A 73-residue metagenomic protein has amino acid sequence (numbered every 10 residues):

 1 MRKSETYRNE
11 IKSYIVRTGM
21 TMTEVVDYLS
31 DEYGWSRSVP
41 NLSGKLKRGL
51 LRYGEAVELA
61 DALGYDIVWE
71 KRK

Functional and structural regions predicted by a protein language model:
M1-M22, Y28: A short, Lys/Arg-rich alpha-helix, primarily the initiator
V16, S30-S36, E70: Catalytic phosphate/metal-binding cores of nucleic-acid and nucleotide-processing enzymes, i.e., regions that mediate
D27, D31, D61: Alpha-helical residues within the helix-turn-helix
E32-L51: Recognition helix of helix-turn-helix/homeodomain-like DNA-binding domains that insert into the DNA major groove
Y53-V68: DNA major-groove recognition helix of helix-turn-helix/homeodomain DNA-binding modules
